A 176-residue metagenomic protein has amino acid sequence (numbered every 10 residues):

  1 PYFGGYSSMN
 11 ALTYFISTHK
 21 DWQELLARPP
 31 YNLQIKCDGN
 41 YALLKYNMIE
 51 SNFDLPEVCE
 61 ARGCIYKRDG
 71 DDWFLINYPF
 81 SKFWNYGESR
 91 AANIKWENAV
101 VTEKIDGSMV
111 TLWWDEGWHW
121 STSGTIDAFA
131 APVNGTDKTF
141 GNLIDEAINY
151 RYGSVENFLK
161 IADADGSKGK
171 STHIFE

Functional and structural regions predicted by a protein language model:
F3-E176: Core nucleotide-handling region used for phosphoryl-transfer chemistry
